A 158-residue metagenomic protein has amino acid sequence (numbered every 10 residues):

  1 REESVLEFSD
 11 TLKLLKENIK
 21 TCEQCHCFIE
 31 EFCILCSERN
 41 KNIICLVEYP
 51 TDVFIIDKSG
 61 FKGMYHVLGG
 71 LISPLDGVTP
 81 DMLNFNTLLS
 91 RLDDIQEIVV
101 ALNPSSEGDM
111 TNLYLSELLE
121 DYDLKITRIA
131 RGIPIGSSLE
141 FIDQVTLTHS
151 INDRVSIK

Functional and structural regions predicted by a protein language model:
R1-V53, S156: Cys/His-rich Zn2+-binding cysteine-cluster or related metal-binding knuckle/ribbon modules and their
E3, K13, I44-V47, I56 (+4 more regions): Residue-level signal for the start and early helices of compact helical domains
E7, K62, L89-K158: Long C-terminal interaction/binding lobes of large macromolecular proteins
C22, V53-K58, Y114-L118: Short, functional N-terminal and low-complexity linear motifs
C33-L35, D76-G77, S137-L139: Short, solvent-exposed polar/charged micro-motifs at secondary-structure junctions
S37-S105: Extended interfacial segments that mediate partner engagement and assembly in macromolecular machines
